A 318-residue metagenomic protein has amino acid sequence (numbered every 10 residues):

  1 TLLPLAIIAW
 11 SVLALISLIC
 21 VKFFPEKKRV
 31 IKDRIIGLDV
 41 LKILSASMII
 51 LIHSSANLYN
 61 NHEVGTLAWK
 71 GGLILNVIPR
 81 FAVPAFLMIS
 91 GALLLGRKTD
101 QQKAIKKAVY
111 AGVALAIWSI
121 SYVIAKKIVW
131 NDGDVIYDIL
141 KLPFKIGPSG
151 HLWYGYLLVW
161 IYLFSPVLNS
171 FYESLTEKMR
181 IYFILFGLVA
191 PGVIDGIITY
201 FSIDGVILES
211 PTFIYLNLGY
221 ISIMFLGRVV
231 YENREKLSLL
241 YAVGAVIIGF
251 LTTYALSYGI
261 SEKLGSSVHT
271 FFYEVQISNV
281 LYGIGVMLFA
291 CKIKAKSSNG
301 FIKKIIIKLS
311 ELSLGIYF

Functional and structural regions predicted by a protein language model:
T1-A190, G300-I306: Membrane-cytosol interface segments of multi-pass membrane proteins, especially ER/Golgi lipid-handling enzymes
T1-W10, G71-V83, L142-L157, I198-I223 (+1 more regions): Interfacial loop-to-helix transition and helix-capping segments at the boundaries of transmembrane helices
V12, S90, V113, I117 (+11 more regions): Hydrophobic faces of alpha-helical transmembrane segments in multi-pass integral membrane proteins
L13-V21, M88, L94-L95, V123 (+7 more regions): Hydrophobic alpha-helical segments of integral membrane proteins
E26-V30, L218, E235-I307, E311-L312: Alpha-helical transmembrane segments and terminal signal-anchor/GPI-anchor hydrophobic tails, characterized by long
S47-S54, W118-I124, L185-T199, A245-S261 (+1 more regions): Aromatic-anchored segments of alpha-helical transmembrane domains
M88, A92-G96, I161, S165-N169 (+3 more regions): Hydrophobic transmembrane alpha-helices
F171-F186, V229-L251: Hydrophobic alpha-helical segments of polytopic membrane proteins
